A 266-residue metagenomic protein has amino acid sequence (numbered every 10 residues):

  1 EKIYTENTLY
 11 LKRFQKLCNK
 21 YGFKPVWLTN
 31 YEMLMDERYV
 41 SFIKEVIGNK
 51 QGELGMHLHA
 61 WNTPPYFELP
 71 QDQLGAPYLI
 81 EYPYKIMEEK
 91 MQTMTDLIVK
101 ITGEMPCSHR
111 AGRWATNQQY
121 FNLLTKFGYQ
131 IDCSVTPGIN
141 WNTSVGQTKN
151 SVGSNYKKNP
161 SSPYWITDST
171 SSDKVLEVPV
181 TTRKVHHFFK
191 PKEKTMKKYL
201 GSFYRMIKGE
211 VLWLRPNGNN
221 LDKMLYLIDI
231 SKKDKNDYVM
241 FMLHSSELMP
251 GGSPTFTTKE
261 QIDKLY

Functional and structural regions predicted by a protein language model:
E1-N49: Active-site beta->alpha N-cap acidic-glycine motif
K2-T5, K24-M33, G75-I86, M105-A111 (+3 more regions): The substrate-binding groove and active-site-proximal loops of carbohydrate-active enzymes, especially glycoside
Y4-F14, M91-Q92, K158-P160, G218-L227 (+1 more regions): Well-ordered, non-membrane alpha-helical segments in soluble/globular domains
R13-F23, N49, M94-M105, T170-D173 (+1 more regions): A structural motif corresponding to the C-terminal end of an alpha-helix and its immediate exit/capping segment
P25-W27, L54-L58, C107-H109, I131-C133 (+2 more regions): Hydrophobic faces of well-ordered beta-strands that scaffold small-molecule active sites in alpha/beta enzyme cores
Y31-A111, A115, K184-H187, S245-S246: Metal-dependent polysaccharide deacetylase catalytic core of the NodB/CE4 family, i.e., the active-site-bearing domain
A111-K232: Active-site-adjacent pocket scaffolds in enzyme catalytic domains
V211-Y266: Active-site and substrate-binding clefts of carbohydrate-active enzymes
